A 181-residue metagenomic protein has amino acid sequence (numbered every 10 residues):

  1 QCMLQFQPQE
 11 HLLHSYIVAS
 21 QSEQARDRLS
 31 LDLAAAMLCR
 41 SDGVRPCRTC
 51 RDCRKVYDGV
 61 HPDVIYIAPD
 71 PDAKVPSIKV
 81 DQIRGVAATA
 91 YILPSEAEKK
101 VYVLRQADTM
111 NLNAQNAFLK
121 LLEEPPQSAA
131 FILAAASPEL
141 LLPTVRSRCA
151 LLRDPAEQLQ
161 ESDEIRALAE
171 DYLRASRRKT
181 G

Functional and structural regions predicted by a protein language model:
Q1-A36, V44, K55, Q127-G181: Charged, glycine-rich active-site and insertion segments that engage polyanionic ligands
Q1-N113: Clamp-loader machinery-focused feature within the broader ASCE/P-loop NTPase space
Y91, N116-L133: Conserved catalytic/switch belt of AAA+ P-loop NTPases
